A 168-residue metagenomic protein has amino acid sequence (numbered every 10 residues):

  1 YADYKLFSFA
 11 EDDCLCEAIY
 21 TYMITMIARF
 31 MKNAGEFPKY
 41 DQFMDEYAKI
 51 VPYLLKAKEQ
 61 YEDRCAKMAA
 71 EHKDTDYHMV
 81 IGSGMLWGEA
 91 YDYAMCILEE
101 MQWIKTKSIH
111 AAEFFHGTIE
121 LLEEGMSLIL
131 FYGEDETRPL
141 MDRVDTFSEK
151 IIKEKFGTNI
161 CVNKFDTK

Functional and structural regions predicted by a protein language model:
Y1-K49, L55-Q60, C65-K168: A SIS-like phosphosugar-recognition module
